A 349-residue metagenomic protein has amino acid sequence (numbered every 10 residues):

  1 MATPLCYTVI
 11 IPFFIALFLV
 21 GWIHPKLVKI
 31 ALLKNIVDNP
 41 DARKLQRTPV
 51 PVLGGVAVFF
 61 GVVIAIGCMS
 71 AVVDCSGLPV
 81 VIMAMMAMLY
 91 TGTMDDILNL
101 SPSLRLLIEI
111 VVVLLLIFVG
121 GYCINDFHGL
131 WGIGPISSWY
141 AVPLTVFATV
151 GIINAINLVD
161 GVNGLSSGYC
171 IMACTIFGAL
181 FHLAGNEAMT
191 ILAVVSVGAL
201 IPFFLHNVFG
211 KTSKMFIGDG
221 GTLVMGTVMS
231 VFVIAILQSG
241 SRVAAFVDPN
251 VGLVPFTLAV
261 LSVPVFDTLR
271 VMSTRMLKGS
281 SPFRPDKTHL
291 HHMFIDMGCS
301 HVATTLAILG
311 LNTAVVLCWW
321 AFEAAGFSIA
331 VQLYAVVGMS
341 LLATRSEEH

Functional and structural regions predicted by a protein language model:
A2-I30, N35, F59-C75, P79-Y90 (+1 more regions): Alpha-helical transmembrane segments
N39-P51, K214: Juxtamembrane helix-capping/reentrant segments at transmembrane boundaries
C75, I97-L104, L277: Interfacial helix-loop-helix linkers and transmembrane-helix boundary segments in multi-pass membrane proteins
M83-T91, I108-C123, L144-N154, C170-I176 (+1 more regions): Membrane-embedded alpha-helical core segments of multi-pass
C123-I133, Q238, R242-V243: Juxtamembrane/interfacial segments at transmembrane-helix boundaries in multi-pass membrane proteins
P135-T145, G252: Membrane-interfacial loop-to-helix junctions in multi-pass transporters
